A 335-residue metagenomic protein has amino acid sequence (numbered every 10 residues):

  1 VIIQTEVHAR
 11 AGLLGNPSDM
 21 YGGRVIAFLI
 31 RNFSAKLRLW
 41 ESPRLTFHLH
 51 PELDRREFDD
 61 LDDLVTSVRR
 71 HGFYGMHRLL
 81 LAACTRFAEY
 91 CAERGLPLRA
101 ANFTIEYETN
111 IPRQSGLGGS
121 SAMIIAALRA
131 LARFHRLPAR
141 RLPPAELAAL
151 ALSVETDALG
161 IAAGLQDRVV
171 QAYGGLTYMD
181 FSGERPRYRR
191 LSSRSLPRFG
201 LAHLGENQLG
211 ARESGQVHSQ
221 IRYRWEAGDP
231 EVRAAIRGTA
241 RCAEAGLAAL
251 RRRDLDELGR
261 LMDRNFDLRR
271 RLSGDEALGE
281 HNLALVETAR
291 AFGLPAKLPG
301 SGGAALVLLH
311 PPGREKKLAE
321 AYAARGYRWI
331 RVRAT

Functional and structural regions predicted by a protein language model:
V1-G12, S18, A27-R31, A35-R99 (+6 more regions): C-terminal nucleotide
M20-G22: Short, solvent-exposed loop/turn segments at secondary-structure junctions
A100-N102, G302: Glycine-rich nucleotide-binding loop
I105-Q114: N-terminal pre-triad scaffold of radical SAM enzymes
G116-P138: DPxDG-like acidic metal-binding loop motif
M123, A304-L306: Conserved short hydrophobic patches within well-ordered secondary structure
